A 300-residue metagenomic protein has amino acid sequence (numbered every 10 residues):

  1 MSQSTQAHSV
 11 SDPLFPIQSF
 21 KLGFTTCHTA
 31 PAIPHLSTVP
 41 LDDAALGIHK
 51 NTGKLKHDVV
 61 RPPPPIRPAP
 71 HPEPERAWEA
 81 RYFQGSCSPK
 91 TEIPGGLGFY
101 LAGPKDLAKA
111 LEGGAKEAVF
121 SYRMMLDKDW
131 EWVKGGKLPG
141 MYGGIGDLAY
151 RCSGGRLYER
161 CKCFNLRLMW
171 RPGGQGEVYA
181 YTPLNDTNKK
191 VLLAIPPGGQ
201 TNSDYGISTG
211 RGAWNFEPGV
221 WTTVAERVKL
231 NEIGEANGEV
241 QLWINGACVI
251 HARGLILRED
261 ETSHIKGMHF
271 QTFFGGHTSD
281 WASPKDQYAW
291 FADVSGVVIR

Functional and structural regions predicted by a protein language model:
M1-T222, E226-R300: Low-complexity, Ser/Thr/Pro/Gly-rich disordered linker/stalk regions
